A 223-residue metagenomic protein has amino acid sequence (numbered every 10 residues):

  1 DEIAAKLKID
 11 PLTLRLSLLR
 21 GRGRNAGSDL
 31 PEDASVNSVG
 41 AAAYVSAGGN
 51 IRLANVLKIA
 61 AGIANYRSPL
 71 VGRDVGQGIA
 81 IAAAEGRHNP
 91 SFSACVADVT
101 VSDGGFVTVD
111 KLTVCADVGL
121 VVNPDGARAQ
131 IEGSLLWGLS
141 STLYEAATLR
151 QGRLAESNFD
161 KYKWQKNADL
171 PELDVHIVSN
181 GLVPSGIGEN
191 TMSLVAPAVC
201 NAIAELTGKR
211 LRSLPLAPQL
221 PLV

Functional and structural regions predicted by a protein language model:
D1-V223: Cofactor-binding beta-sheet edge motifs in enzyme active sites
